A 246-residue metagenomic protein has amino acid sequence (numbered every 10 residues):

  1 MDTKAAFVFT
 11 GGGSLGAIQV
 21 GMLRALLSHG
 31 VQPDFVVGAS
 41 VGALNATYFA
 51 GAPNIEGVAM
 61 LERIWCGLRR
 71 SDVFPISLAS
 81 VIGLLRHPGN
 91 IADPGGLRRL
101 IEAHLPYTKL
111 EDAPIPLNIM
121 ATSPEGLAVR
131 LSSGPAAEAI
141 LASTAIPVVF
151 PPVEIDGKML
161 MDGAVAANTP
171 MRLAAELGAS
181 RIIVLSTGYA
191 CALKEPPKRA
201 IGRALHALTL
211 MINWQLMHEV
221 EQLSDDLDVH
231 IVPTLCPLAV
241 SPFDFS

Functional and structural regions predicted by a protein language model:
D2-I101, S133-L141, S186, K194: Patatin-like phospholipase
S14, D72, K109, P197-R203 (+1 more regions): Intrinsic-disorder/low-complexity, polar/charged segments
L23, A136, E176, K198-I201: Short, solvent-exposed amphipathic alpha-helical segments in soluble enzyme and RNA/protein-processing domains
S28-G30, G42, W214-L223: A short, N-terminal amphipathic alpha-helix
N45, C191, L238: Flexible, glycine-rich phosphate/dinucleotide-binding loops and adjacent beta-alpha linkers at cofactor/substrate
L61-D72, H206-V220: Short, basic, helix/turn surface patches
F74-G188, E221-S246: Active-site-adjacent alpha/beta core region of enzyme catalytic domains
C191-Q215, D225-H230: Short acidic, glycine/proline-enriched helix-loop-strand junctions
